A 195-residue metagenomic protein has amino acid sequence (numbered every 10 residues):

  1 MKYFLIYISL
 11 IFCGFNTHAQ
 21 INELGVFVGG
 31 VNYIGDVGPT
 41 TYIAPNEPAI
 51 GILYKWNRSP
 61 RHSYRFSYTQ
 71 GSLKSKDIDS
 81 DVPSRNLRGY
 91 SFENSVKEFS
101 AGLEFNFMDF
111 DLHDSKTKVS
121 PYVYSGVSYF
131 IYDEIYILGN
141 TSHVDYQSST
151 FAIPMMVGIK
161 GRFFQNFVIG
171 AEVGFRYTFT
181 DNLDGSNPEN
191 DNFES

Functional and structural regions predicted by a protein language model:
M1-V26: Bacterial Sec-dependent N-terminal signal peptides
H18-N57: Short glycine/proline- and aromatic-enriched beta-strand/turn motifs that initiate or cap beta-hairpins
Q20, A44-P48, S95-F99, T117-V119 (+1 more regions): Residues that define the transmembrane beta-barrel architecture of outer-membrane proteins
N22, P60-Y64, N166-I169: Repeated loop/turn-to-beta-strand initiation elements of outer-membrane beta-barrel proteins
V26, I52-W56, A101-F105, S125-Y129 (+2 more regions): Residues on the lipid-exposed face of transmembrane beta-strands in outer-membrane beta-barrel proteins
I34-T40, S84-E93, N140-D145, E194: Extracellular loop and loop/strand-boundary signature of outer-membrane beta-barrel proteins
P60-H62, F66-L138: Gram-negative (and chloroplast) outer-membrane scaffold detector with strong preference for beta-barrel transmembrane
I78, F163-S195: Predominantly the C-terminal beta-signal and adjacent terminal strand-loop region of outer-membrane beta-barrel
